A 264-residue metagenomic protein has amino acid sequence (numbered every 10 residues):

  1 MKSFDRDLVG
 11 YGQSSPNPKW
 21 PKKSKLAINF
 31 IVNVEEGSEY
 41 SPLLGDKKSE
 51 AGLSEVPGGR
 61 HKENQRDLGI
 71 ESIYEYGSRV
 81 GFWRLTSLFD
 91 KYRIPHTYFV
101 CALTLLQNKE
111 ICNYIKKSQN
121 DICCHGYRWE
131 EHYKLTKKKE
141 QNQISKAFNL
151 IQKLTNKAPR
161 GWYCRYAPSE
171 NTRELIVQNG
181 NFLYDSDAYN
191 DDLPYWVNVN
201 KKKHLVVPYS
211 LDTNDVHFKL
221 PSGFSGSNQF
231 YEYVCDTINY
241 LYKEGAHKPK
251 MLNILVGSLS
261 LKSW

Functional and structural regions predicted by a protein language model:
M1-V207, L211, Y231-I254, S260-W264: Catalytic alpha-helical scaffold of carbohydrate-active enzymes acting on polysaccharides/glycoconjugates
L205-F224: Glycine-rich, positively charged active-site loop/lid region within alpha/beta enzyme cores that binds and organizes
S227-Q229: Extended ligand-binding regions for polar small-molecule ligands
